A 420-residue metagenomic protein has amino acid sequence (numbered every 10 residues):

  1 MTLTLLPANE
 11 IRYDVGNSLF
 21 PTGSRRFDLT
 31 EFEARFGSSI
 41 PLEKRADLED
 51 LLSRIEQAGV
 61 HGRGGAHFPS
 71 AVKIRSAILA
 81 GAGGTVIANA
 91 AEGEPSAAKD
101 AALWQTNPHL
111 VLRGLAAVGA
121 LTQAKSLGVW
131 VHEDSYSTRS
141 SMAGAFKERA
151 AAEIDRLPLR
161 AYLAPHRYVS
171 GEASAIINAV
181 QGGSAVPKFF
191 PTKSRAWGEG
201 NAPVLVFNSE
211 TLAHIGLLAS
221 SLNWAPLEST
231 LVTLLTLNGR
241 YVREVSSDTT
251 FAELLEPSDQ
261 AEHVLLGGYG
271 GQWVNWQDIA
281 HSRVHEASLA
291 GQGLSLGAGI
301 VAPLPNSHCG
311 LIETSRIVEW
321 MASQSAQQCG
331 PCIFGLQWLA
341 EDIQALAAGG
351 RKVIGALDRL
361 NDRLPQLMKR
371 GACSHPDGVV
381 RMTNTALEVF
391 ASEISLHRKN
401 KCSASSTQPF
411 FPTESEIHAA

Functional and structural regions predicted by a protein language model:
M1-S184: Iron-sulfur-cluster electron-transfer modules
E43-L52, A82-G84, D100-L103, L127 (+2 more regions): Ferredoxin-type iron-sulfur electron-transfer modules in oxidoreductases and energy-metabolism complexes
K73, Y162-H166, T236, T250 (+5 more regions): A glycine-rich phosphate-binding loop feature that marks nucleotide/adenosyl-phosphate handling sites
L112-V118, V242-A261: Short amphipathic, charge-patterned alpha-helical segments
A124-L127, P257-Y269: Short loop-to-beta-strand transition segments
H132-F146, E172, V245-S246, Q272-R283 (+2 more regions): Short glycine/threonine-rich loop-to-helix capping motif typified by GTGT followed within a few residues by an Asp-Pro
S135-S247, P257-D259, E414: Hydrophobic alpha-helical positions that pack around
H263, V274-A302: Eukaryotic mixed-charge, acidic/polar low-complexity intrinsically disordered regions
